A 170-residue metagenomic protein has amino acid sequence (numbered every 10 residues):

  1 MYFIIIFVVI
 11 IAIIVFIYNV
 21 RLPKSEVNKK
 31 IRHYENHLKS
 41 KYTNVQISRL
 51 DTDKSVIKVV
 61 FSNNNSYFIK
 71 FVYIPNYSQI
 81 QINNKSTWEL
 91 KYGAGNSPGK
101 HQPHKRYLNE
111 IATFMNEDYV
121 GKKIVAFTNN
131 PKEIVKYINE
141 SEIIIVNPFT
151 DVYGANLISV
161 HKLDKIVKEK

Functional and structural regions predicted by a protein language model:
M1-K29: N-terminal signal-anchor transmembrane alpha helix of single-pass membrane proteins, serving as the membrane-anchoring
Y2-I6, N19, V120, V125-K170: Non-catalytic C-terminal interaction segments of nucleic acid-processing enzymes
I10, I69, Y107-A112, K170: Short low-polarity hydrophobic stretches
L22-N44: Short juxtamembrane segments adjacent to a transmembrane helix
Y34-K39, Q46-K54, K105-E117: Short flexible/disordered coil segments
S40-N65, K70-N76: Active-site metal-binding core of divalent-cation-utilizing nuclease and nuclease-like domains
V59, Q79, K136: Short, exposed beta-strand/loop patches in secreted or surface proteins that constitute
Y73-P131: Catalytic cores of nucleic-acid endonucleases
